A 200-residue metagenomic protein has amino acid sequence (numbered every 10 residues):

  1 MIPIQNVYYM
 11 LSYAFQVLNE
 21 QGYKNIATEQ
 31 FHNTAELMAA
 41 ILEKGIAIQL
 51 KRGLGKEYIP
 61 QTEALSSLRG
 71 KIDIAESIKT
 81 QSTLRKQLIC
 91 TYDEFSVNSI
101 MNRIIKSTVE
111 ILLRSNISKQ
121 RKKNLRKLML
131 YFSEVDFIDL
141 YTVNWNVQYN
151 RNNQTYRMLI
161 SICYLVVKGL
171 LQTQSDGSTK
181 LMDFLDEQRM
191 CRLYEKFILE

Functional and structural regions predicted by a protein language model:
M1-K180: Terminal, charged accessory segments of proteins
D183-L199: Acidic-basic catalytic patches of nuclease active cores, encompassing PD-(D/E)XK and other metal-cofactor nuclease
